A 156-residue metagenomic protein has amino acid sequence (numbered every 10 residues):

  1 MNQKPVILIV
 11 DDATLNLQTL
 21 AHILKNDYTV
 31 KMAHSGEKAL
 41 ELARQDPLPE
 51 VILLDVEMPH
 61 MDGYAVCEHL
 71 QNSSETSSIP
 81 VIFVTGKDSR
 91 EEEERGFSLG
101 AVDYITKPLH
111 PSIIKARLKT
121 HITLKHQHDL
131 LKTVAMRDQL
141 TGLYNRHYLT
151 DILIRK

Functional and structural regions predicted by a protein language model:
N2-P5, A13-M32: Two-component/phosphorelay signaling modules centered on CheY-like receiver
D11, D55, T85: Active-site residues of response regulator receiver
P47-L54: Active-site beta3 strand of CheY-like receiver
M58, G96: Receiver (REC) domain active-site loop signature in two-component systems and cognate sites in sensor histidine kinases
K107: A Lys-centered signature of the CheY-like receiver
K132-D151: Conserved nucleotide-binding and Mg2+-coordinating catalytic segments in signaling enzymes
